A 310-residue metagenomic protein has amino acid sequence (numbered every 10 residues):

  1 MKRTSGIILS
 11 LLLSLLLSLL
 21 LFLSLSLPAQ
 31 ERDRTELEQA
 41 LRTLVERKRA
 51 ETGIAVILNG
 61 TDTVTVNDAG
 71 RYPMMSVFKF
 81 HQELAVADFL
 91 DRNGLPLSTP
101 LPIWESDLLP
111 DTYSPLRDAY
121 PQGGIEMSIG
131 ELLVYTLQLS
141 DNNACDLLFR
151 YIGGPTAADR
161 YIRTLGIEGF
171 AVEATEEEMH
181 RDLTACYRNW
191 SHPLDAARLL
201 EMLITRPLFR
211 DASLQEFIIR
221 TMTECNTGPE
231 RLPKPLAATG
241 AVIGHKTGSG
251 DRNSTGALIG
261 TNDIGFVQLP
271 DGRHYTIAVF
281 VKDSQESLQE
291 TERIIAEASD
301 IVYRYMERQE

Functional and structural regions predicted by a protein language model:
M1-R32: Bacterial Sec-dependent N-terminal signal peptides
L27-P73, D251: Beta-lactamase-like hydrolase cores
E31-R47, R150-Y151, P155, M202-R231 (+2 more regions): Structured C-terminal helix/loop/strand segments within mature extracytoplasmic catalytic/sensor domains
E51, I125, D146-R206: Mid-domain, small-residue-enriched loop/turn segments at the edges of structured enzyme/sensor domains
T65-D68, S128-L132, L139-C145, E176-T184 (+1 more regions): Flexible glycine/proline-enriched surface loops and loop-helix/loop-strand junctions
P73-L101, I277: Active-site SXXK
D88-L108, P155, D211-Q215: Short, well-structured active-site flanking segments
L108-L147, P155: Conserved catalytic neighborhood of penicillin-recognizing serine enzymes
